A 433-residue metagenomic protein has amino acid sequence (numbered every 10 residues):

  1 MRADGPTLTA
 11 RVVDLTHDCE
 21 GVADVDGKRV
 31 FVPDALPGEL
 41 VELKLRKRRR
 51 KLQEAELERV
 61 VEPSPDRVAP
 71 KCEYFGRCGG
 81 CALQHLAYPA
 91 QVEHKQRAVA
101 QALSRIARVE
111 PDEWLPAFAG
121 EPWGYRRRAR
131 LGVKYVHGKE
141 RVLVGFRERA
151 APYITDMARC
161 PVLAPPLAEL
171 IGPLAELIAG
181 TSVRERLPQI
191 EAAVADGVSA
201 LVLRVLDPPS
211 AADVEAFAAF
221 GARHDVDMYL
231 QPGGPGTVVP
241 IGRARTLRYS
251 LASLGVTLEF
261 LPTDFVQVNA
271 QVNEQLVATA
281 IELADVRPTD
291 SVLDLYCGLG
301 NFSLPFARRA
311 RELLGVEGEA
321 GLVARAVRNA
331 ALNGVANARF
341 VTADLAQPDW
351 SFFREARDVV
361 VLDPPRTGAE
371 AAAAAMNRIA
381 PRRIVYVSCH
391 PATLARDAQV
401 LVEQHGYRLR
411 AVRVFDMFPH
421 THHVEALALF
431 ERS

Functional and structural regions predicted by a protein language model:
M1-L362, T367-A369, A374: Accessory RNA-recognition modules of RNA-modification enzymes
A107, F306, V402, L427-A428: Alpha-helix boundary/capping detector
R339-V424, E431-S433: S-adenosylmethionine
